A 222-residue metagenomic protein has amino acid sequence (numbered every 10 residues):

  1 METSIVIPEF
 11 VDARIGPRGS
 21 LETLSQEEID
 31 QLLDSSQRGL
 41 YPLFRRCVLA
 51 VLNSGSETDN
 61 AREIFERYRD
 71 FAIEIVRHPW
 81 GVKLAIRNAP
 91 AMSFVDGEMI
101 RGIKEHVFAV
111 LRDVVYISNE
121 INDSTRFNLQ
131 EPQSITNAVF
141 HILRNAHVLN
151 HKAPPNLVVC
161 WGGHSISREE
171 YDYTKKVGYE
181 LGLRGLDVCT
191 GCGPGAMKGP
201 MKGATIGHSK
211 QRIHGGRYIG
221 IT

Functional and structural regions predicted by a protein language model:
M1-Y68: Long terminal accessory regions outside catalytic cores
I15-E22, T125-Q130, L157-V159, L186-V188: A generic short-segment signal for beta-strand/edge and adjacent turn/coil regions
P17, S25-Q37, L43-F44, I75 (+1 more regions): Acidic/glycine-enriched connector segments
Y41-R168: Phosphate-/polyanion-interacting regions in eukaryotic proteins
A138-T222: Glycine- and small hydrophobic-enriched segments that form the cores of compact globular domains
